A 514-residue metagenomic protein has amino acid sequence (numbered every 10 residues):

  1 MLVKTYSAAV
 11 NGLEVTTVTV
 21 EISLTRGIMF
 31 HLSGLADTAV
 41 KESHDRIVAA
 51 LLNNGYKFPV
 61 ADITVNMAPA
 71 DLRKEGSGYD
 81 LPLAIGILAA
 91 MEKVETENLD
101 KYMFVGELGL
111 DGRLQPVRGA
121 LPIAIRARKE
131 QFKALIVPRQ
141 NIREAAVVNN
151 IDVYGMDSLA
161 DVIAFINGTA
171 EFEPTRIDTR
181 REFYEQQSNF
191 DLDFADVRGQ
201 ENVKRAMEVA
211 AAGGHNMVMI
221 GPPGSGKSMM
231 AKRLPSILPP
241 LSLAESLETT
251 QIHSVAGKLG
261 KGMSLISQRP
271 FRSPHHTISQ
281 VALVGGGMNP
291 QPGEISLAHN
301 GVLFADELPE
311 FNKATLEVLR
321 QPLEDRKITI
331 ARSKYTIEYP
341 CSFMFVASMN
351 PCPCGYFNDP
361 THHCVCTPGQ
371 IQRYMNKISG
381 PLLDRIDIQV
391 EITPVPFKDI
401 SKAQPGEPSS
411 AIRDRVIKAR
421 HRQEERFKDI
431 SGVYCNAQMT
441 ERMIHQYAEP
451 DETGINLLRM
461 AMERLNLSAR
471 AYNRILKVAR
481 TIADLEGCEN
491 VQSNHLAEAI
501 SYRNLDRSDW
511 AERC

Functional and structural regions predicted by a protein language model:
M1-V218, P222-S228, A331, A471-Y472 (+1 more regions): Peripheral, non-AAA+ core regions of ATP-driven protein-machinery
V18-L24, L283, D387-V390: Short beta-strand elements
S33-H44, P59, N66-G76, P290 (+1 more regions): Basic, amphipathic alpha-helical bundle interface domains used for macromolecular binding and assembly
A170-V209, G213, P240-I295: P-loop NTPase nucleotide-binding/switch module
M219-G260, D325: Walker A/P-loop
G221, G285, E307: The Walker A (P-loop) glycine that initiates the GxxxxGKT/S ATP-binding motif of P-loop NTPases
N300, D306-E307, V318: Walker B catalytic acidic pair
